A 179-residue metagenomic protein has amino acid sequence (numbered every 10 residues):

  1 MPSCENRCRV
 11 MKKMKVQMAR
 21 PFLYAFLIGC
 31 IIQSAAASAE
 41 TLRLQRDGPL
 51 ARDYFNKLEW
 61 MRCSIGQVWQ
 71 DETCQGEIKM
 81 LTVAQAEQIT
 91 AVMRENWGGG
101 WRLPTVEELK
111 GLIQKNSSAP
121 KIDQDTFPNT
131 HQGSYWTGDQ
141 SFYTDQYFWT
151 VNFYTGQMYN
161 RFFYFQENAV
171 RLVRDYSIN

Functional and structural regions predicted by a protein language model:
K12-A25: Bacterial N-terminal signal peptides that target proteins for export
Y24-Q33: Bacterial N-terminal signal peptides
A36-T41: Boundary at the C-terminal end of the N-terminal hydrophobic targeting segment
P49, Y54-R102, V106-L109, I113-K115 (+1 more regions): Short aromatic-cysteine micro-motif
K57-W60, W136-T137, L172: Bulky hydrophobic/aromatic "packing anchor" residues in well-ordered structure
E87-G100, V106-T155, R161: An exposed tryptophan-centered "aromatic clamp" motif
R161-N179: Short, structured beta-strand segments at or near domain termini in extracellular proteins/domains
